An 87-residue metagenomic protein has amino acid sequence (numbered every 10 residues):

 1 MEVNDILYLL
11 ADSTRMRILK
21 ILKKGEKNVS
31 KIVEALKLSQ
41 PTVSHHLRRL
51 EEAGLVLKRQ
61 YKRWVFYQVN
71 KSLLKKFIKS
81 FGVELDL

Functional and structural regions predicted by a protein language model:
E2-V3, F66-L87: Conserved segment of winged-helix/HTH DNA-binding domains
N4, L10-L19, A53: Short alpha-helical elements of helix-turn-helix
Y8-L9, G25, S44, R49: Short glycine/proline-centered loop/turn elements that form peptide/ligand docking sites
M16, K24-N28: Short capping segments at the starts of secondary-structure elements
K20, S44-R48, R63: Base-recognition residues in the alpha-helical recognition helix of bacterial helix-turn-helix
N28, S39-T42: Helix-turn-helix DNA-binding motif, specifically the short coil turn and the N-cap/start of the second
I32-E34: A short acidic, leucine-rich amphipathic alpha-helix
E51-Y61, Q68: Beta-hairpin "wing" of winged helix-turn-helix
